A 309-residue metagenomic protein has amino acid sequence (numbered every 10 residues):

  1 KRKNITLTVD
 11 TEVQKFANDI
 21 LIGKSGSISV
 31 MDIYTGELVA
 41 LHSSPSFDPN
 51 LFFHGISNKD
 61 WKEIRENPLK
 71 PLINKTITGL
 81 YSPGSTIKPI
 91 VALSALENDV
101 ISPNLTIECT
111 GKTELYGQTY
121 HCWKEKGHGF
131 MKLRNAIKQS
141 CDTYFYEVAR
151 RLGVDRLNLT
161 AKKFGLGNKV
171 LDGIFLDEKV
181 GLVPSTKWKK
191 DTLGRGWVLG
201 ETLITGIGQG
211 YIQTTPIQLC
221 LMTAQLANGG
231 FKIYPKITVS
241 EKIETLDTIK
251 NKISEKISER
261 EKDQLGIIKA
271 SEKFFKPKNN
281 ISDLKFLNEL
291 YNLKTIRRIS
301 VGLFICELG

Functional and structural regions predicted by a protein language model:
K1-G26: Conserved, well-ordered alpha-helix/loop/beta-strand core segments that scaffold catalytic motifs
I28-I33: Short hydrophobic alpha-helical segments used for membrane anchoring or interfacial signaling
Y34-S85, I90-G309: Beta-lactam-recognizing serine transpeptidase/beta-lactamase-like catalytic domain environment
